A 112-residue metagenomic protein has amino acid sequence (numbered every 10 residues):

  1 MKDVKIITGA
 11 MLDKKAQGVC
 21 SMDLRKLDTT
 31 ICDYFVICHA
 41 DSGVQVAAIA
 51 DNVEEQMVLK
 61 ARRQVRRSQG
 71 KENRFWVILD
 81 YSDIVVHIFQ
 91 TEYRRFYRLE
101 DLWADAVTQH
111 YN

Functional and structural regions predicted by a protein language model:
M1-I31, H39-V77, T91-R94, L99-N112: Polybasic/polar functional segments that serve as interface/processing modules
L79-Y81: Active-site beta-strand termini and strand-to-loop segments that position acidic
